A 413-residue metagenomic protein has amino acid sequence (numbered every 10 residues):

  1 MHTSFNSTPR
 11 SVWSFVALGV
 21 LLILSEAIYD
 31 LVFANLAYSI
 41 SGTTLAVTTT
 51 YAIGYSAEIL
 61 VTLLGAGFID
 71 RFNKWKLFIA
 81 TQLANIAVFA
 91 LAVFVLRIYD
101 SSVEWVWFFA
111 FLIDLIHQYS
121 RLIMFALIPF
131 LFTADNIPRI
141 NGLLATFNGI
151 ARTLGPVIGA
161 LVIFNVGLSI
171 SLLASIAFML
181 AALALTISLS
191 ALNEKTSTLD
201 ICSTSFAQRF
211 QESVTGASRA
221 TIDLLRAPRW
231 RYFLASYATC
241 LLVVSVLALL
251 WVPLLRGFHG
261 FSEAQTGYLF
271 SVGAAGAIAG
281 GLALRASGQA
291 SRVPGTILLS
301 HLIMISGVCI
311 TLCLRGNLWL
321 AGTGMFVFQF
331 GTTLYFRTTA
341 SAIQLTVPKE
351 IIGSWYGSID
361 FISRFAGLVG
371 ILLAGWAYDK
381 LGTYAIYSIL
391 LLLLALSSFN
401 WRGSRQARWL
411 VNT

Functional and structural regions predicted by a protein language model:
M1-V12, L192-A235: Juxtamembrane intracellular "pre-TM" segments in multi-pass secondary transporters
S14-D30, I53-G67, N73-N85, W105-F164 (+6 more regions): Substrate-agnostic recognition of the 12-TM MFS/MFS-like secondary transporter fold
F15, L31-A34, A46-T48, L77-F78 (+7 more regions): Alpha-helical transmembrane segments and their helix-entry boundary regions
L31-V32, V166-L173, G216-G281: A single, central transmembrane helix in multi-pass transporters
V32-E58: Extracellular/periplasmic helix-loop-helix junction of adjacent transmembrane segments in MFS-like secondary
S41-T49, G142, E263-F270, G357: Small-residue hotspots at the loop-to-helix junctions and early N-terminal turns of transmembrane alpha-helices
L60-L64, R71, W75-L77, T81 (+5 more regions): C-terminal transmembrane bundle of multi-pass solute transporters/carriers
V88, V103-A110, D114, R139-D200 (+5 more regions): Hydrophobic alpha-helical transmembrane segments
